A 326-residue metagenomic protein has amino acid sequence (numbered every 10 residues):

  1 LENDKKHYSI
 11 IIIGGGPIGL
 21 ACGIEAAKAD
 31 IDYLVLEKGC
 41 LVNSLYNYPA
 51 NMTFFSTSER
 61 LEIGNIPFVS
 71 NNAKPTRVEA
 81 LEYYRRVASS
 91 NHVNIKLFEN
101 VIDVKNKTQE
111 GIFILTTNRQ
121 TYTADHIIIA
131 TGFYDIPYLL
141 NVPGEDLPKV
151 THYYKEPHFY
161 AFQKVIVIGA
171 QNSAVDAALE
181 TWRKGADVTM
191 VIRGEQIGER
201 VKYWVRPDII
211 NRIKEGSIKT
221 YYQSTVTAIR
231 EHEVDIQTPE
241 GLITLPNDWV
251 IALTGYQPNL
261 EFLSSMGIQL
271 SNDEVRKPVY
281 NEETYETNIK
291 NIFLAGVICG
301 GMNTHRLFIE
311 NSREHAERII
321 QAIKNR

Functional and structural regions predicted by a protein language model:
L1-I10, D135-I136, N141-Y153: Extreme N-terminal leader/targeting segments of oxidoreductases
E2, Y8-I11, G15-V93, V175 (+2 more regions): Beta1-alpha1 glycine-rich phosphate/pyrophosphate-binding loop at the start of Rossmann-like nucleotide-binding domains
E2-H7, I12-K38, Y153-I197, E283-R326: Rossmann-like dinucleotide/flavin-binding elements
I11-I13, Y122-Y134, I168, P246-G255: Short hydrophobic core segments
G23-E25, Y46-N47, L139-P143, A178-E180 (+2 more regions): Short amphipathic alpha-helical segments
H92-K105, I112-T116, T121-Y122, R183-V275: A Rossmann-like FAD-binding core segment of flavoenzymes
I129-E145, Y256-I268: Flavin (primarily FAD) binding-site architecture
